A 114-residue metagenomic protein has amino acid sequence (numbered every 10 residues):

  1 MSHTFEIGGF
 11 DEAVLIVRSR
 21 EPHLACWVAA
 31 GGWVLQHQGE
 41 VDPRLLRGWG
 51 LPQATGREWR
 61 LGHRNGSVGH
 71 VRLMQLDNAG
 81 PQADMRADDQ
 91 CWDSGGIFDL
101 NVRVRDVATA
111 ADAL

Functional and structural regions predicted by a protein language model:
M1-L24, V34-H37, G95-V104: N-terminal beta-strand motif that seeds the catalytic metal site of vicinal oxygen chelate
F5, G9, G39-R57, D77-D99: A cross-kingdom feature marking solvent-exposed beta-strand/loop segments within repeated, beta-rich binding/scaffold
L15-V68, T109-L114: Core segments of cupin and vicinal oxygen chelate
H63, Q75-D77: Residue-level signal for short segments within beta-strands and strand-turn junctions of well-structured beta-sheet
V71-R72: Conserved beta-strand in the GNAT
